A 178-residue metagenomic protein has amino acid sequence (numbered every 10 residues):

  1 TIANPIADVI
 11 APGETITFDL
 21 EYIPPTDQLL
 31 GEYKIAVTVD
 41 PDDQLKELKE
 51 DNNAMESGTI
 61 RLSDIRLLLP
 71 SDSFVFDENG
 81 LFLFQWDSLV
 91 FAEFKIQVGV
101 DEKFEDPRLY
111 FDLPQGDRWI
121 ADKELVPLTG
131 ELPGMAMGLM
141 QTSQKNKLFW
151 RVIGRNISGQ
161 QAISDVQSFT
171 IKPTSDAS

Functional and structural regions predicted by a protein language model:
T1-L69, F74, F91-K95, V100 (+3 more regions): Extracellular/luminal regions of secreted and cell-surface proteins that mediate adhesion/ECM remodeling
I10-T15, N79, G116, K145: Solvent-exposed, conformationally flexible loop/turn segments
G13, T26-Q28, D117-A121, F149-V152 (+1 more regions): Extended, solvent-exposed regions of the mature portions of secreted/cell-surface glycoproteins
E32-A36, L83, K147-R151: Short, conserved beta-strand segments of beta-strand-rich sandwich/propeller modules, principally
L81-F91: Conserved aromatic anchor
K95-K145: Recognizes extended acidic, P/S/T-rich segments that occur within or adjacent to Ig-like beta-sandwich modules
Q141-I157: Beta-strand-rich modules
